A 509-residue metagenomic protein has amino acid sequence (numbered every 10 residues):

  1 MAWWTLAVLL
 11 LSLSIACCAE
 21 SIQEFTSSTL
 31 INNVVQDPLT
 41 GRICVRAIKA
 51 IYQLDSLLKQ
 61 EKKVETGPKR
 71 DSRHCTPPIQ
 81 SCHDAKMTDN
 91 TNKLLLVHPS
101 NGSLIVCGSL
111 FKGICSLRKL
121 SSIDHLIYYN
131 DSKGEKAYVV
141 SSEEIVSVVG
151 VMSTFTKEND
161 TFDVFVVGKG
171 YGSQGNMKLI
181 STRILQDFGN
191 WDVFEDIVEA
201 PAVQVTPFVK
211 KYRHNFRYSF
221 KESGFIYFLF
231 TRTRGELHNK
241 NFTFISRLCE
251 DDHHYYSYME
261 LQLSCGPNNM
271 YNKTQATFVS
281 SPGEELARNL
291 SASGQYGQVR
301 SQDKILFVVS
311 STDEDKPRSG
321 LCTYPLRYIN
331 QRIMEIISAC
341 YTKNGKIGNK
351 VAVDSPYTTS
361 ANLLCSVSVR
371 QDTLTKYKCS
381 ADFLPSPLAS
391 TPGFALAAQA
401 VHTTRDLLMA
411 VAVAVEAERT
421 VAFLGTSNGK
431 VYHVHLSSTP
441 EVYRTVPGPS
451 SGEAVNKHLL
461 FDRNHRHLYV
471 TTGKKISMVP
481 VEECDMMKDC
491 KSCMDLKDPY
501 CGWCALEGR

Functional and structural regions predicted by a protein language model:
A2-F25, M478: N-terminal signal peptide
C18-K63: N-terminal-proximal low-complexity accessory segments that begin disordered and transition into the first
I43-C44, Y218-E222, G297-Q298: Helix-boundary capping/turn motifs
D55-S56, E61-C82, D89, V97-S103 (+3 more regions): Beta-propeller fold recognition
K210-F216, F220-K221, I226-Y227: Surface-exposed extracellular loop regions of Gram-negative outer-membrane beta-barrel proteins
